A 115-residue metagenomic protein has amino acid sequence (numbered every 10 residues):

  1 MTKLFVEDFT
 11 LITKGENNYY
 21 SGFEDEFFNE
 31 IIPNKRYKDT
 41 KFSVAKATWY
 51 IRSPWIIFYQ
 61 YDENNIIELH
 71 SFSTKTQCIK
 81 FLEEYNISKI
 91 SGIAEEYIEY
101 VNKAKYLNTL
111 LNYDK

Functional and structural regions predicted by a protein language model:
M1-I57, L110-N112: Short N-terminal "domain-start" leader segments that mark the transition from disordered tails or signal peptides into
T2, D8, K75, E83-N86: Generic short amphipathic/hydrophobic targeting helices enriched at N-termini, encompassing Sec-type signal peptides
E30, Q77, F81-E84, K89 (+2 more regions): Charge-rich, solvent-exposed alpha-helical interaction surfaces
F58-D62: A generic structural motif
N64-K80: A short, exposed loop/beta-hairpin motif centered on an aromatic-Gly-Thr core
